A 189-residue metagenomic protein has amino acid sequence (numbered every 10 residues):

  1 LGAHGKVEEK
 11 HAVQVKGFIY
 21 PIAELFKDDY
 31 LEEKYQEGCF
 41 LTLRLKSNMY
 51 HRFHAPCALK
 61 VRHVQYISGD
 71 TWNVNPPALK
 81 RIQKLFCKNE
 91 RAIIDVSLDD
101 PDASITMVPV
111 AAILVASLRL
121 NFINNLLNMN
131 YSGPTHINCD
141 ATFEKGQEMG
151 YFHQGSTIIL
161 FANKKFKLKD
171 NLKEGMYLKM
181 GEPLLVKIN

Functional and structural regions predicted by a protein language model:
L1-N189: Contiguous, well-folded functional domains in the mature portion of proteins
